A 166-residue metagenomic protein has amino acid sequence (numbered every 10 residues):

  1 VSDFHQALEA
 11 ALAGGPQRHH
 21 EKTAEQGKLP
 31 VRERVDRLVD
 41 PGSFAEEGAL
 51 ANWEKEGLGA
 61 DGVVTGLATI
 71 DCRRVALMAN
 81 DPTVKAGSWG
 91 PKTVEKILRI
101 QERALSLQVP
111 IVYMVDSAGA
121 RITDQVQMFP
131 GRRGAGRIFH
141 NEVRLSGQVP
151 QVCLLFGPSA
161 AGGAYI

Functional and structural regions predicted by a protein language model:
V1-Y165: Terminal-region recognition feature
